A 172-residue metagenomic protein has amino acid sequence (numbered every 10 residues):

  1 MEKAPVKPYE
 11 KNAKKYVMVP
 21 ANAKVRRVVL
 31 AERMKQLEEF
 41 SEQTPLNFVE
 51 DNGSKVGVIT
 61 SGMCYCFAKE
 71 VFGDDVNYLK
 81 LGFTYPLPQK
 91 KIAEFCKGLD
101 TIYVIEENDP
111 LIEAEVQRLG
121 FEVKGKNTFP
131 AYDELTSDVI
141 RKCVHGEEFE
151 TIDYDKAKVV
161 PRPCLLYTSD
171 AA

Functional and structural regions predicted by a protein language model:
M1-D51: Conformationally flexible catalytic loops at phosphate/diphosphate-handling active centers
M1-P20, L87, K91-E148: Terminal amphipathic helices with adjacent charged low-complexity linkers/tails
R26-R27, R33, R118, R141 (+1 more regions): Arginine residue identity/basic-tract feature
E38-P45, F72, G120, V144-E148: Generic secondary-structure transition motif, activating predominantly at the C-termini of alpha-helices
T44, F48-R118: Glycine-rich, anion-gripping cofactor-binding loops and their flanking helix/strand elements in enzyme active sites
T151-P163: Long, charged amphipathic helices and adjacent flexible linkers at domain junctions
Y167-A172: Conserved small/polar residues in nucleotide/adenosyl-binding loops
